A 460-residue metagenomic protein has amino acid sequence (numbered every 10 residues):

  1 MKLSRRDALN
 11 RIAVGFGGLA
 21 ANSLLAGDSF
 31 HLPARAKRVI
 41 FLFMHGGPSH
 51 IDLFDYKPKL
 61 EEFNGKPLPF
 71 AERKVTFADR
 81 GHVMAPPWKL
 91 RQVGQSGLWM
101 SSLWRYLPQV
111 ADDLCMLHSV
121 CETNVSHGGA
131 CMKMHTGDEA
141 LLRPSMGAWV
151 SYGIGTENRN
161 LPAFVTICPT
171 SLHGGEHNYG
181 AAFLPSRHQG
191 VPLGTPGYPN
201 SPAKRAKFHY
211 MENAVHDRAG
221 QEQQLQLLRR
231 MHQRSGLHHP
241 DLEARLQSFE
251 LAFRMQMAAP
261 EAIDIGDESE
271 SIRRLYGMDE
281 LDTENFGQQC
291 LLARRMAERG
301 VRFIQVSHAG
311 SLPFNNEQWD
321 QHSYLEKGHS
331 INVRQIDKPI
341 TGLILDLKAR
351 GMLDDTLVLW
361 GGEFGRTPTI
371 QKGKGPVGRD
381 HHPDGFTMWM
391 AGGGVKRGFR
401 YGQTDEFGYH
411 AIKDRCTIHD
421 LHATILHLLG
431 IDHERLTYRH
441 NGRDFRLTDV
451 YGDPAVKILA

Functional and structural regions predicted by a protein language model:
M1-A460: Ligand-binding pockets and gating/stacking loops
